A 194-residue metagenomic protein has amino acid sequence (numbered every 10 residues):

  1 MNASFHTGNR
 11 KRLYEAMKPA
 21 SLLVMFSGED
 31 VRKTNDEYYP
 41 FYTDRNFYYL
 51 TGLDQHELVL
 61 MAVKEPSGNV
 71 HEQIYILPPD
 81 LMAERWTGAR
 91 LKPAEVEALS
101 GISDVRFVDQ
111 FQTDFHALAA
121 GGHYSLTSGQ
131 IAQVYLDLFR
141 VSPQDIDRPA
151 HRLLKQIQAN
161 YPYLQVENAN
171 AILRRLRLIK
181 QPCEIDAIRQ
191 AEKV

Functional and structural regions predicted by a protein language model:
M1-V194: A composition/biophysics-driven feature that prefers long, compositionally simple stretches
